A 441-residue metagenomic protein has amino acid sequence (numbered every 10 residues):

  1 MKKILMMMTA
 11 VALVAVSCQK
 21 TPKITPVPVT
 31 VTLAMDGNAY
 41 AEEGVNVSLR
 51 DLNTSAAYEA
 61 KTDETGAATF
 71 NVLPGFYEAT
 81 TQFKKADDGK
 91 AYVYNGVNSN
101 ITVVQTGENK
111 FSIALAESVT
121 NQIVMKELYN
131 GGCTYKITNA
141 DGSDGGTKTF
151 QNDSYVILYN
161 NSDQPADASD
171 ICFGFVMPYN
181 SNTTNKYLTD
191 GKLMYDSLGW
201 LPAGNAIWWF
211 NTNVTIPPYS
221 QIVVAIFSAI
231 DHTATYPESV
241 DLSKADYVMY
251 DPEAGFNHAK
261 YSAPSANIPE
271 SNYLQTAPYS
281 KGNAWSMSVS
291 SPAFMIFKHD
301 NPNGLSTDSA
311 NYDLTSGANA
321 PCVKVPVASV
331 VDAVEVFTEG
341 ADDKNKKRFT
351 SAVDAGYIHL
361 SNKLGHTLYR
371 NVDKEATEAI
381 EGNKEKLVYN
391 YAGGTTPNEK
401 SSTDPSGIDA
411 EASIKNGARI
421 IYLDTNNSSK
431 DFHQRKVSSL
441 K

Functional and structural regions predicted by a protein language model:
M1-I4, Q19-K20: Positively charged n-region of N-terminal signal peptides that target proteins for export
L5-T9: Sec-dependent signal peptide hydrophobic core
V14-S17: C-terminal motif of bacterial Sec signal peptides marking the signal peptidase cleavage site
Q19-P28, A34-E42, L52-T54, T62-T65 (+4 more regions): Intrinsically disordered, low-complexity linkers and terminal tails enriched in Ser/Thr/Pro/Gly with interspersed basic
